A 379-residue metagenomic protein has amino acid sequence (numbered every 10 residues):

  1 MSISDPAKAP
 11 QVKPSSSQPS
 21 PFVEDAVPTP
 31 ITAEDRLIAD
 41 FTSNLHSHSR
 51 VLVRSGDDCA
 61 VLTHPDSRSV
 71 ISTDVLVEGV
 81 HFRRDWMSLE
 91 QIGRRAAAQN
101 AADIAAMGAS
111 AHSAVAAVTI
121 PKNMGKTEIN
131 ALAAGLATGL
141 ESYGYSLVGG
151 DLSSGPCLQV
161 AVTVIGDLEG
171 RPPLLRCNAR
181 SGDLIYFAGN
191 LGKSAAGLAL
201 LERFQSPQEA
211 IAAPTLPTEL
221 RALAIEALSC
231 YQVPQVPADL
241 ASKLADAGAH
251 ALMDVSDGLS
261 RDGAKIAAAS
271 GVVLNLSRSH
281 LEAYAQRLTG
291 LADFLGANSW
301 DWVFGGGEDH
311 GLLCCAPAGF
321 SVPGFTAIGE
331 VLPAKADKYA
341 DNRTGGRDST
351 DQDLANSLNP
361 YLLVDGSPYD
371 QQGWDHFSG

Functional and structural regions predicted by a protein language model:
S2-L37, T42-S43, M87, N123-S146 (+3 more regions): Glycine-/charge-enriched secondary-structure boundary and capping motifs
R54-L62: N-terminal basic/disordered segments at the start of proteins
V61, D66-H81, E226, K243 (+1 more regions): Catalytic strand-loop segment that frames the active site of acyl-thioester-processing enzymes
V61, N100, G108, L147 (+4 more regions): Residue-level signal for inorganic ion chemistry
T63-D66, L76, H112-F204, E330: Glycine-rich anion-binding loops of enzyme active sites
V70-T73, L175-K243: Short, acidic (Asp/Glu-rich) active-site segment that either coordinates a divalent metal cofactor
D74-M107: Active-site cofactor/substrate anionic-group-binding motifs, chiefly glycine- and Lys/Arg-rich phosphate-binding loops
V77-W86, D167-L168, R221-A227, L295-A297: Glycine/charged-rich beta-loop-alpha catalytic/anionic-binding loops adjacent to active sites
